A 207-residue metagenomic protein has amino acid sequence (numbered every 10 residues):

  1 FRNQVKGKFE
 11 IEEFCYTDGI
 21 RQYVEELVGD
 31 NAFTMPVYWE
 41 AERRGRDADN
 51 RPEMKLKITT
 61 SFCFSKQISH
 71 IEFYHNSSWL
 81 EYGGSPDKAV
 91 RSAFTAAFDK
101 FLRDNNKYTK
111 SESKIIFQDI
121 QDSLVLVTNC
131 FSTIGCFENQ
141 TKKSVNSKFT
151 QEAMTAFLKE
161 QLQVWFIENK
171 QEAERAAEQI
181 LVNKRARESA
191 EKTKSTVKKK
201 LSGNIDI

Functional and structural regions predicted by a protein language model:
F1-I207: GHKL-family ATPase ATP-binding module
